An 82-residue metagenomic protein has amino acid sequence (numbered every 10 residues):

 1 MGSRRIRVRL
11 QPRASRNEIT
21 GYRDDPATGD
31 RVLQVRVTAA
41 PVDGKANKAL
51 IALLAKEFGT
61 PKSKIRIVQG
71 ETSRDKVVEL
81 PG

Functional and structural regions predicted by a protein language model:
M1-D43, K48-A52, T60-K62, R66-G82: Contiguous, often N-terminal, cationic amphipathic patches that form binding interfaces
A55: The alpha-helix within a helix-turn-helix
